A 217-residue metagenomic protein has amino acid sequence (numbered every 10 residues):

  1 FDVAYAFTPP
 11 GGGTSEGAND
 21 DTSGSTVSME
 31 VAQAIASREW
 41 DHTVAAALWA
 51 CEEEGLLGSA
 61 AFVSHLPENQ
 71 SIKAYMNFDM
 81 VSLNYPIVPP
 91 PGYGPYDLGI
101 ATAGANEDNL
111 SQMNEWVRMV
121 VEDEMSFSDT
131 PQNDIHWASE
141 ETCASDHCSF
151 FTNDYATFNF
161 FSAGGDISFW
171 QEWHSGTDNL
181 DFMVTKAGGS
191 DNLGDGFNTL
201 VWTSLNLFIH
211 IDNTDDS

Functional and structural regions predicted by a protein language model:
F1-A47: Catalytic-core environment of secreted peptidases
V3, A50-E52, A163: Residue-level signal for short, function-critical loop segments
T14, A36, G58, F169 (+1 more regions): Glycine-rich, flexible loop/turn motifs
G17-D20, G24, C51, A105-L110 (+1 more regions): Residue-level preference for long, well-ordered alpha-helices that form the structural scaffold of enzyme catalytic
S25-Q33, S37, A60, S64 (+6 more regions): Solvent-exposed, polar/charged alpha-helical surfaces in well-ordered, non-transmembrane soluble domains, broadly
E39, W49-N153, T157: Metal-dependent peptidase/peptidase-like ectodomains
W40, E122, I209-N213: Generic secondary-structure signature for well-ordered alpha-helical cores
I72, N77, L83-P95, G99 (+1 more regions): Active-site-adjacent mobile loop/cap segments within catalytic or ligand-binding domains
